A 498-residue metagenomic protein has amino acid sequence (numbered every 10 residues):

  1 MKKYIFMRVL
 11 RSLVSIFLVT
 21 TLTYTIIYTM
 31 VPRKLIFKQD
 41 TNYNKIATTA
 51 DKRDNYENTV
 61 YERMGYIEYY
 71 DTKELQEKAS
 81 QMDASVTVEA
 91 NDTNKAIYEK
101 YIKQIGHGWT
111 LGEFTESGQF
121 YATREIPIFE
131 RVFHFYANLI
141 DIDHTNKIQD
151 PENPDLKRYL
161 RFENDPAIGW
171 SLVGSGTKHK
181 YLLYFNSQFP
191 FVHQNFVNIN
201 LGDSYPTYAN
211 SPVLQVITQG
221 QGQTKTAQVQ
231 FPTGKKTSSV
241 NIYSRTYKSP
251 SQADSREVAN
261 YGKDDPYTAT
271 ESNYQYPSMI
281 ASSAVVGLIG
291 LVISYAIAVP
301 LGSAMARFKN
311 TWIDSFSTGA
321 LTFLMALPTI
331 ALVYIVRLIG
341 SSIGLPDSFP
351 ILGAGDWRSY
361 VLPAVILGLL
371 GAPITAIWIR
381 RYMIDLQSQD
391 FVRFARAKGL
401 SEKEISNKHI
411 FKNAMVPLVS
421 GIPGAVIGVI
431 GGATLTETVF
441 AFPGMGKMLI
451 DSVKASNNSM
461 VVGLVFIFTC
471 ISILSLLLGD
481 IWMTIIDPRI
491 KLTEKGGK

Functional and structural regions predicted by a protein language model:
M1, R124, I128, T268 (+4 more regions): Conserved acidic
K2, F6, L10, I126-I148 (+7 more regions): Membrane-interacting alpha-helical segments
K3, P266, T270-N273, I313 (+1 more regions): Membrane-interfacial loop-to-transmembrane-helix junctions in polytopic alpha-helical membrane proteins
V9-R33: Short, strongly hydrophobic transmembrane alpha-helices
S12, T20, N44, T322 (+3 more regions): Residue-level recognition of pore/gate-forming positions within transmembrane alpha-helices of multi-pass
F17, T21, T25, I330-I335 (+1 more regions): A gly/Pro-rich, aromatic-decorated transmembrane alpha-helix motif that marks the paired, flexible gating helices
T29-Q275, K498: Membrane-topology segments of multi-pass transport proteins
I280-S315, L324-T329, V333, S341-K498: Alpha-helical transmembrane segments of integral membrane proteins, especially multi-pass inner/plasma-membrane
